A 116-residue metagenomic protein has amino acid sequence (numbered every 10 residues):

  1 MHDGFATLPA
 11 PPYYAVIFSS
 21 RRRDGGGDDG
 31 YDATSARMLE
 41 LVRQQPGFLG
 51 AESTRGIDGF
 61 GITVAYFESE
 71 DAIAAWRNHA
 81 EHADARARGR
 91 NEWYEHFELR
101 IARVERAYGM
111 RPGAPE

Functional and structural regions predicted by a protein language model:
M1-F60, E70-N78, Y94-E116: Short S/T/G/P-rich N-terminal loop/turn motif that feeds into the first structured element of a domain
L41, A85-R88: Residues that form generic nucleotide/phosphate-binding pockets
T63-F67: Conserved RNP beta-strands of RNA recognition motif
A87-G89, W93-E95: Short arginine-rich
